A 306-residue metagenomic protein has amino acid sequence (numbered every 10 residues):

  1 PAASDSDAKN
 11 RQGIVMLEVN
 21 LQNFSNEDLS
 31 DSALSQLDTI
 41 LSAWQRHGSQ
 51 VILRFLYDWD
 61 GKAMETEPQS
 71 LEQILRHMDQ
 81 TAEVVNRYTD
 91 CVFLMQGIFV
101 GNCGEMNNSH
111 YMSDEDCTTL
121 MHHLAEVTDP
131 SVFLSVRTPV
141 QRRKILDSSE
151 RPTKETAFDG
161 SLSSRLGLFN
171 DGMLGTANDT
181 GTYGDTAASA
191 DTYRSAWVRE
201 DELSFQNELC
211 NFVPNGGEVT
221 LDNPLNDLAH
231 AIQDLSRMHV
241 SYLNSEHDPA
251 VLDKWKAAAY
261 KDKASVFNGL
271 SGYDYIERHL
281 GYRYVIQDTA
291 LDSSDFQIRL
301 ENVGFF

Functional and structural regions predicted by a protein language model:
P1-A8, N226-I232: Short, acidic/polar
A2-D58, L71-I74, T128, V132: Aromatic-lined substrate-binding rim segments of carbohydrate-active enzymes
N20-D31, G61-E72, G101-S113: The substrate-binding groove and active-site-proximal loops of carbohydrate-active enzymes, especially glycoside
S32-Q50, E67-L94, S113-V127: An active-site-proximal structural segment forming one wall of the substrate-binding cleft that immediately precedes
L94-L252: Catalytic-core regions of glycoside hydrolase
L228-D288: Catalytic cores of secreted or luminal carbohydrate-active enzymes
S294-F296: Structural beta-strand segments of beta-rich domains
N302-F306: Short, acidic/polar linear motifs in exposed loop/turn regions
